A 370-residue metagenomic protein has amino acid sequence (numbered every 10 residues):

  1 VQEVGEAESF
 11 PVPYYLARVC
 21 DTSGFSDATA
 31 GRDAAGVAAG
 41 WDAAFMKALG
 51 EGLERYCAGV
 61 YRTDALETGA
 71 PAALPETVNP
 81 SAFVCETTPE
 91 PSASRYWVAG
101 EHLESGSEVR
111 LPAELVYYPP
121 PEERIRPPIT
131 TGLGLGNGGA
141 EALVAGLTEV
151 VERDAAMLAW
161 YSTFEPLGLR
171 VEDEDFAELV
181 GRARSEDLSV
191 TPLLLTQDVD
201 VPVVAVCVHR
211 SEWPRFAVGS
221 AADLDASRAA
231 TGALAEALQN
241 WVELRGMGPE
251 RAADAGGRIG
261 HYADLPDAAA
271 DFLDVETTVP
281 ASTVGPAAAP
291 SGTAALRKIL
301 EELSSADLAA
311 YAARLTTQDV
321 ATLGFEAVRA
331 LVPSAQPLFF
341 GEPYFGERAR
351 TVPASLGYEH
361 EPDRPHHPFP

Functional and structural regions predicted by a protein language model:
V1-P370: Helix-biased "structured C-terminal domain" signature
